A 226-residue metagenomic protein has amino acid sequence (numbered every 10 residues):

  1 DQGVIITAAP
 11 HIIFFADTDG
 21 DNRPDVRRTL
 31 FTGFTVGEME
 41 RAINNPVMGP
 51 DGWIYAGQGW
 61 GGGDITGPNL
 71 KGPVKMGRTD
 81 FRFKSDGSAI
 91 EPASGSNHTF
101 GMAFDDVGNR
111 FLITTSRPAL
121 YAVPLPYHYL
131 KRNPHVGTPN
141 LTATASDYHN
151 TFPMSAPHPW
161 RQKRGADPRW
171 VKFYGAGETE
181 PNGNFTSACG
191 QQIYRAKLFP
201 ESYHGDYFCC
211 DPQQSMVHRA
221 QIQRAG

Functional and structural regions predicted by a protein language model:
D1-G226: Beta-propeller domains with acidic blade repeats across secreted/periplasmic ectodomains and cytosolic WD/CNH propellers
